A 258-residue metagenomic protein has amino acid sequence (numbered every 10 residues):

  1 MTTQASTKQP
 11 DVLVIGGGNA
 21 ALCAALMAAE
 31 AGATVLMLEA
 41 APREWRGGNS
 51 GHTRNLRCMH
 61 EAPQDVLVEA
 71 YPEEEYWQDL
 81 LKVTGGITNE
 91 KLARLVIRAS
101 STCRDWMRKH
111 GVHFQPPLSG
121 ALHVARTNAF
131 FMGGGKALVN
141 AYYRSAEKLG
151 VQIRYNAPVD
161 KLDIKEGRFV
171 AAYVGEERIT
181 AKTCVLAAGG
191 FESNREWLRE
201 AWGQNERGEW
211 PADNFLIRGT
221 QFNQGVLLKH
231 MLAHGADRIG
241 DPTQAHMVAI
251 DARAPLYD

Functional and structural regions predicted by a protein language model:
A5-A20, L36: Beta1/beta-strand and adjacent pyrophosphate-binding region of the FAD-binding site in flavoprotein oxidoreductases
T7-P10, V174-T183: Core beta-strand elements of the Rossmann-like FAD/NAD(P) dinucleotide-binding domain in flavoenzyme oxidoreductases
A21-A24, N194-R195: Short glycine/serine/threonine-rich phosphate/pyrophosphate-binding segments that cradle anionic phosphate groups
A24-A25, R104, L228: Generic hydrophobic/aromatic pocket-lining and core-packing "Φ" positions
A28: Aromatic pocket-lining residues of Rossmann-like dinucleotide-binding sites
T34, A40-Q152, P158-K161, W197-E200 (+1 more regions): Conserved N-terminal/central alpha/beta ligand/cofactor-binding core
E166-A172: Short, hydrophobic/aromatic-rich segments at coil-to-beta transitions
I179-A254: Glycine-rich loop(s) and the adjacent beta-strand/alpha-helix scaffold that form part
